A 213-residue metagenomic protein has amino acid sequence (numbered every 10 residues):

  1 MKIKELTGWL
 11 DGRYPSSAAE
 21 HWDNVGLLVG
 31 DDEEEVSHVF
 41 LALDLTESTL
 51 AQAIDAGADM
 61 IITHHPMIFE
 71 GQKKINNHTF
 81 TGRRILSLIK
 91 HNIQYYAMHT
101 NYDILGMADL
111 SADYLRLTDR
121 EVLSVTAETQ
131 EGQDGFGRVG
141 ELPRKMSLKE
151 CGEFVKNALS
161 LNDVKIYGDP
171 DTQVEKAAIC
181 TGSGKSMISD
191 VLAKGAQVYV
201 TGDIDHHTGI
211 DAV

Functional and structural regions predicted by a protein language model:
M1-V213: Hydrophobic structural segments
